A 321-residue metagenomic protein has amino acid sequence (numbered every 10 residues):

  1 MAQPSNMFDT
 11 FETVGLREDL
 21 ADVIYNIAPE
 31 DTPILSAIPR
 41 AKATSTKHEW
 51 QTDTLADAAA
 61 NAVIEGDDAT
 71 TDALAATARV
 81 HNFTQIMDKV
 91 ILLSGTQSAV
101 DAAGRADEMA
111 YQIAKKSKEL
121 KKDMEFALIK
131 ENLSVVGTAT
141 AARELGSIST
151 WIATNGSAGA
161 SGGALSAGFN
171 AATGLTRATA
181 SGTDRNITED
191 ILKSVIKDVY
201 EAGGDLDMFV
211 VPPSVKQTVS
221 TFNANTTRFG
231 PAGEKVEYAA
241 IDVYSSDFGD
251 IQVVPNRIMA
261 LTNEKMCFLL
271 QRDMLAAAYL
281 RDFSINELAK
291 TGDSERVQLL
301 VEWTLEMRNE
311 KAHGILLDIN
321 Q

Functional and structural regions predicted by a protein language model:
M1-Q321: Flexible, glycine/threonine- and acidic-rich loop/arm segments that mediate assembly and lattice contacts in viral
